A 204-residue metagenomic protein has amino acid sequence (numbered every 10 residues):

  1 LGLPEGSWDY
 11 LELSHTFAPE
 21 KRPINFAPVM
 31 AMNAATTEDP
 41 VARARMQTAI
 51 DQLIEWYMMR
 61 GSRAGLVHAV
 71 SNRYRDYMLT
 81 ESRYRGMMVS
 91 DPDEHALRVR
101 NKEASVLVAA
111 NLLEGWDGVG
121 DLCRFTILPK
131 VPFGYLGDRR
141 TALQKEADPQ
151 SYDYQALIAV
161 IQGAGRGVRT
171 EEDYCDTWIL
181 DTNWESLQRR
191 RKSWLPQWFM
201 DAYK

Functional and structural regions predicted by a protein language model:
L1, R75-E81, D117-D121, Q188-R191: A short acidic (Asp/Glu
L1-P23, R85-H95, A109: A contiguous, basic/glycine-rich beta-loop/short-helix subdomain that forms a polymer-engagement track
E5-W8, E20-P23, S62-R63, G120-R124 (+1 more regions): Short glycine-/polar-rich loops that comprise or flank the Walker A/P-loop and associated switch/sensor motifs
F17, E38-Q52, R85-R100, V106: Beta-propeller and closely related beta-pinwheel folds
I24-V70: Conserved interdomain hinge at the start of the Helicase C-terminal
P28-P40, D93-L187: Conserved RecA-like P-loop NTPase helicase motor core
G65-D93: Conserved helicase motor "Helicase C" RecA-like lobe of SF1/SF2 P-loop NTPases
L79, E185-K204: Short, low-complexity, polybasic intrinsically disordered segments
